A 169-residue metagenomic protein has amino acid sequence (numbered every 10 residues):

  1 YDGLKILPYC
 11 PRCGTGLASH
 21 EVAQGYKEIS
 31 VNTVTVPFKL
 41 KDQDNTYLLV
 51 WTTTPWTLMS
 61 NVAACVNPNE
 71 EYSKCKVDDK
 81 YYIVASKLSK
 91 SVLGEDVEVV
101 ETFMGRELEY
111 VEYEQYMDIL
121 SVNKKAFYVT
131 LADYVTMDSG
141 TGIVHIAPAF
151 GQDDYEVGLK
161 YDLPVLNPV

Functional and structural regions predicted by a protein language model:
Y1-V169: NTP-handling and nucleic-acid-processing catalytic cores
